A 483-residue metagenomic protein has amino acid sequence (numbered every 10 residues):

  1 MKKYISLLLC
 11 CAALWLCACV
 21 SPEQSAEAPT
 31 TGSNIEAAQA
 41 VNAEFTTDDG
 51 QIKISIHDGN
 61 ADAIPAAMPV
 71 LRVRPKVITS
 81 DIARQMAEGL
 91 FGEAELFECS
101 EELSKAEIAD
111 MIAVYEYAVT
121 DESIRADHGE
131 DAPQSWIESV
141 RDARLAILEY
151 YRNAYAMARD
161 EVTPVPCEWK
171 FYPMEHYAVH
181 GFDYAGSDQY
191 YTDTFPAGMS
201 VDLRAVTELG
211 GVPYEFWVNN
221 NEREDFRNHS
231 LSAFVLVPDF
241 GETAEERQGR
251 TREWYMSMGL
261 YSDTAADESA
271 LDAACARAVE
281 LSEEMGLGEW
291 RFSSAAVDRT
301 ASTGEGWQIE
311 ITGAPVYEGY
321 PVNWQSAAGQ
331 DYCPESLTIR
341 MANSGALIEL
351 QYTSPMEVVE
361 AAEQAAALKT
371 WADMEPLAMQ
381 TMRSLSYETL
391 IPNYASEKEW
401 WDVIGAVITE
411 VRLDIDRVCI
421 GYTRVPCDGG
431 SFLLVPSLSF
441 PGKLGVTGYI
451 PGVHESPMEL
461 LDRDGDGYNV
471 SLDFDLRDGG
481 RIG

Functional and structural regions predicted by a protein language model:
M1-L9: Positively charged n-region of N-terminal signal peptides that target proteins for export
S6, E36, Q325, I404 (+1 more regions): Intrinsic disorder/low-complexity detector
W15-A18: C-terminal motif of bacterial Sec signal peptides marking the signal peptidase cleavage site
V20-A328, M356: Preferential activation on post-signal-peptide N-terminal prodomains/segments of secreted or lumenal proteins
V212-G249, Y320-P355, V446-G483: A short, surface-exposed beta-strand/turn
Y255, L260-S262, A274-G442, H454: Segments that shape or occlude catalytic/ligand-binding pockets
